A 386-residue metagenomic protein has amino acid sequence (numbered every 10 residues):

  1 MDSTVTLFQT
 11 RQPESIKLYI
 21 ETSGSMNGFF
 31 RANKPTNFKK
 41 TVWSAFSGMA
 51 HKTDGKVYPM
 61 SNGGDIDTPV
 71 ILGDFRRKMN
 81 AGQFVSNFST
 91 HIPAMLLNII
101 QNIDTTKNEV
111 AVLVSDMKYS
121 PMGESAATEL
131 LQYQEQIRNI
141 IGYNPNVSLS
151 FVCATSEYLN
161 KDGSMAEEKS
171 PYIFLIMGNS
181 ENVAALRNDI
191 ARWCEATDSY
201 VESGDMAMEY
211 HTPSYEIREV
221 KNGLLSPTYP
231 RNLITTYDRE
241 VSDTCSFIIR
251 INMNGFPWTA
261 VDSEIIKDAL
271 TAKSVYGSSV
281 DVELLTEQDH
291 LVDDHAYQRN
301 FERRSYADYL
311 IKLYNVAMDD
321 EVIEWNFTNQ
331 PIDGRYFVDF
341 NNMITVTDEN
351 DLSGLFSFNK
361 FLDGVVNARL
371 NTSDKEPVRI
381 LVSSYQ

Functional and structural regions predicted by a protein language model:
M1-Q9: Bacterial Sec-dependent signal peptides at the C-terminal "C-region" and cleavage site
Q9-P69, N108-S115, S148-V152: Von Willebrand factor
M26-R31, D65-I71, Y119-L130, Y158-G163 (+1 more regions): Extracytoplasmic/secreted cell-surface and envelope-processing proteins
A32-A45, G82-N98, E124-I141: Well-ordered, non-membrane alpha-helical segments in soluble/globular domains
G63-V110, Y119-S120, T155: Von Willebrand factor
K118-M177: VWA/integrin I-like adhesion module and closely mimicked acidic/polar interface patches used
S148, S156, N160-H290: Acidic, serine/threonine- and glycine-rich low-complexity intrinsically disordered segments that serve as flexible
L224-Q386: Extended non-globular C-terminal regions
